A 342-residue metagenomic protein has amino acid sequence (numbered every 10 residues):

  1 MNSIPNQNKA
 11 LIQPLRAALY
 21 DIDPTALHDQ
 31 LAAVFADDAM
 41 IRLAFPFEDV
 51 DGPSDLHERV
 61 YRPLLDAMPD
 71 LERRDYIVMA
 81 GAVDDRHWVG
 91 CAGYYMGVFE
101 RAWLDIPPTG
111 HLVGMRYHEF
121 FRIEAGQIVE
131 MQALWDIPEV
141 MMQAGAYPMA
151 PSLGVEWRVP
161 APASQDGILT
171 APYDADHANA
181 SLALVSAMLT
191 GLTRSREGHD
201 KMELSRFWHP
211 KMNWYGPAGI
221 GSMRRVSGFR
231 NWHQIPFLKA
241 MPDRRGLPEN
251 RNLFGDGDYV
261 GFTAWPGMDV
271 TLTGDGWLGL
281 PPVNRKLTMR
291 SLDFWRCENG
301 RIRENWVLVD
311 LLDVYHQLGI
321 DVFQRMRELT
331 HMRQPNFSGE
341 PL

Functional and structural regions predicted by a protein language model:
M1-L342: C-terminal and inter-domain tail/linker signature
